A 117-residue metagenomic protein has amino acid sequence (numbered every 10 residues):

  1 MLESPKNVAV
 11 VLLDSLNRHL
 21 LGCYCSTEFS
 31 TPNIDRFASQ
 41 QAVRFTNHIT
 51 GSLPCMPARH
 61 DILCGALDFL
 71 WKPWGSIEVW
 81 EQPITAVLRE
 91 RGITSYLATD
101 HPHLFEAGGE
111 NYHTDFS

Functional and structural regions predicted by a protein language model:
M1-V43, S52: Active-site-proximal N-terminal segment of extracellular/periplasmic enzymes that hydrolyze or transfer
K6, T31, L53-H60, Q82-T85: Membrane-embedded glycan transfer/ligation machinery that uses polyprenyl lipid-linked sugar donors/oligosaccharides
C23, H48-P54, W71-V79: Membrane-proximal lumenal/periplasmic loop motifs of glycosylation machinery
F37-A38, H48, I62, L88: A generic structural signal for nonpolar/aromatic side chains embedded in well-ordered alpha-helices
V43-T50, T94-D100: Conserved S-adenosyl-L-methionine
R59-S117: Catalytic-site neighborhoods of secreted/periplasmic enzymes that process anionic sulfate/phosphate groups
